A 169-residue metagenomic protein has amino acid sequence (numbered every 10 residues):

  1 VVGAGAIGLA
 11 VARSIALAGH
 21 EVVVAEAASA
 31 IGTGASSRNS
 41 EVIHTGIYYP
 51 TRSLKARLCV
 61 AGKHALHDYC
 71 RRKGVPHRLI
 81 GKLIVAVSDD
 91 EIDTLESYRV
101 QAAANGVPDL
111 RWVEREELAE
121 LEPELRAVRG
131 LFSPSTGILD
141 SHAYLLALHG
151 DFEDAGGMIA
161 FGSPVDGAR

Functional and structural regions predicted by a protein language model:
V1-V24: N-terminal Rossmann-like FAD-binding beta1-loop-alpha1 element of flavoenzymes
A4-G5, L9, E116, H142 (+1 more regions): Structural detector for helix-capping/boundary residues
L9, G32-T33, A168: Conserved protein kinase catalytic core
A16-R38: Glycine-rich FAD pyrophosphate-binding loop
E26, V113-R115, F161-S163: Short loop/edge segments at beta-strand edges and connector loops that shape dinucleotide/nucleotide cofactor-binding
E41-E117, L121, A127: Dinucleotide-binding Rossmann-like beta1-alpha1 core, especially the glycine-rich loop that anchors the ADP
L131-R169: Helical element adjacent to the flavin cofactor pocket in flavoenzyme catalytic cores
